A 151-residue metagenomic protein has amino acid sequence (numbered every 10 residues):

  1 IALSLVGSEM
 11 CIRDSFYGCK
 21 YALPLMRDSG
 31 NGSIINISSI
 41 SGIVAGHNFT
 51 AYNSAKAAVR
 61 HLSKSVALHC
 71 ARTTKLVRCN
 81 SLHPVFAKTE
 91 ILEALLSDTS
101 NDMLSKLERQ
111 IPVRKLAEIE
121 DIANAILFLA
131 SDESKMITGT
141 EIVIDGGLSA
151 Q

Functional and structural regions predicted by a protein language model:
I1-G7, I12: Single conserved hydrophobic/aromatic residue that forms the stacking wall/gate of nucleotide- or nucleobase-binding
C19, A55, S63: Active-site helix of classical SDR
P24, L68-R72, K135: Alpha-helical segment proximal to the catalytic Tyr-Lys
S39: Residue(s) in the substrate-gating loop at a strand-loop-helix junction that position the organic substrate next
V44, I126-L127, T138-Q151: Short C-terminal tail/terminal secondary-structure segment of NAD(P)H-dependent dehydrogenase/reductase domains
V44-T50, R72, R114, D132: Active-site loop immediately N-terminal to the catalytic Tyr-X3-Lys motif of short-chain dehydrogenase/reductase
A45-N53, S65, L95: Active-site loop-to-helix junction immediately N-terminal to the catalytic Tyr of the SDR YXXXK motif in Rossmann-fold
A71-R78, I137-G139: Short, small/polar-rich loop/turn modules that mediate ligand/substrate recognition or access, typified
